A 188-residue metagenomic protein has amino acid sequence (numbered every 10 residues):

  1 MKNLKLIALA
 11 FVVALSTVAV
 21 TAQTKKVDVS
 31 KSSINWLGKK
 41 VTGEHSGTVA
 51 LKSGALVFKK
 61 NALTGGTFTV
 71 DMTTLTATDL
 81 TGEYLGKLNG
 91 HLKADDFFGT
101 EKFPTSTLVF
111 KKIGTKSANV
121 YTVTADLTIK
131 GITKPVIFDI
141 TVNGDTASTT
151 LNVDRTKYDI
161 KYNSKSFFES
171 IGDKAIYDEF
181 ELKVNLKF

Functional and structural regions predicted by a protein language model:
M1-T24: Bacterial Sec-dependent N-terminal signal peptides
T21-F188: Low-complexity, acidic/polar, glycine-enriched regions of mature
